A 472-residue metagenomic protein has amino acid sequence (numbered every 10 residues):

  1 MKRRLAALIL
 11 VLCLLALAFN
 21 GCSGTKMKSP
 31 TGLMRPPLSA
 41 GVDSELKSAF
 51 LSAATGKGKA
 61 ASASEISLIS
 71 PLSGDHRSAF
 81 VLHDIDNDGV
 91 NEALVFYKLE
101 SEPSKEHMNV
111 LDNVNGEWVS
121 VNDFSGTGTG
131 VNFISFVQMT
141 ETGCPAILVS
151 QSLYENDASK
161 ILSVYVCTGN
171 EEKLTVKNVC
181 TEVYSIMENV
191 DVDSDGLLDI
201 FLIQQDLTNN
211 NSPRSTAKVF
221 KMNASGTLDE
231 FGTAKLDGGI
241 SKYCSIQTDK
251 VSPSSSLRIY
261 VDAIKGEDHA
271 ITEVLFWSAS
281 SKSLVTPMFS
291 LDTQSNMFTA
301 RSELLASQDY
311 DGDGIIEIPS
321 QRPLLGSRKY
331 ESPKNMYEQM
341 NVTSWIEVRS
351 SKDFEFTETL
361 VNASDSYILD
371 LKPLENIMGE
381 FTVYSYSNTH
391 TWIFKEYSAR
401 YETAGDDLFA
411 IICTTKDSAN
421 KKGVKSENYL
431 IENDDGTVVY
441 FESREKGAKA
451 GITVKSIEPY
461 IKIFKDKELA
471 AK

Functional and structural regions predicted by a protein language model:
M1-A7: Positively charged n-region of N-terminal signal peptides that target proteins for export
A7-L14: Sec-dependent N-terminal signal peptides
L17-G21: C-terminal motif of bacterial Sec signal peptides marking the signal peptidase cleavage site
C22-S385, T391-E396, N420-G423, N428-D434 (+2 more regions): Beta-propeller-forming repeat regions
S398-A419: A short acidic-to-branched-hydrophobic micro-motif
R444-K472: C-terminal partner/receptor-binding element of secreted or periplasmic proteins
